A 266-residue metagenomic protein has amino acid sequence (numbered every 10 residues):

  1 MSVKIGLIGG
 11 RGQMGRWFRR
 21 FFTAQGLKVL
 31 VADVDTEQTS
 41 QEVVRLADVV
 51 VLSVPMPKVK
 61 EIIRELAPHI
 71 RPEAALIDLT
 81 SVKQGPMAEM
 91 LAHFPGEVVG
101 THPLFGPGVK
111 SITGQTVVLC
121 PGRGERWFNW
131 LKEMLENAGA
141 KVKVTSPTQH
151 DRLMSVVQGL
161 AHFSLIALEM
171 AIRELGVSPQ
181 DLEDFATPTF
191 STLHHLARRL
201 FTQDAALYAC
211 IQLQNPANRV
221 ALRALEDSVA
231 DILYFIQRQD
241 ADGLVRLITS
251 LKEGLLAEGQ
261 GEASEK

Functional and structural regions predicted by a protein language model:
M1-E42: NAD(P)+-binding Rossmann beta1-loop-alpha1 motif at the extreme N-terminus of oxidoreductases
S2-K4, E73, G114: Phosphate-coordination loops involved in phosphoryl transfer and adenosine-cofactor binding
L7-I8, L52, L119: Hydrophobic Val/Ile/Leu positions in short beta-strands of Rossmann-like dinucleotide-binding domains
Q41-M90: Rossmann-fold NAD(P) dinucleotide-binding segment
K83-K141, T145, D151-M154: Rossmann-fold dinucleotide-binding core
M134, H150-L175, E183-F201: Active-site-proximal catalytic alpha-helix in oxidoreductases
D181-G259: Interdomain hinge/lid region at the active-site interface of Rossmann-like NAD(P)-dependent oxidoreductases
Q260-K266: Short, basic, low-complexity termini and linkers enriched in Ser/Thr/Gly/Pro that act as targeting/leader peptides
